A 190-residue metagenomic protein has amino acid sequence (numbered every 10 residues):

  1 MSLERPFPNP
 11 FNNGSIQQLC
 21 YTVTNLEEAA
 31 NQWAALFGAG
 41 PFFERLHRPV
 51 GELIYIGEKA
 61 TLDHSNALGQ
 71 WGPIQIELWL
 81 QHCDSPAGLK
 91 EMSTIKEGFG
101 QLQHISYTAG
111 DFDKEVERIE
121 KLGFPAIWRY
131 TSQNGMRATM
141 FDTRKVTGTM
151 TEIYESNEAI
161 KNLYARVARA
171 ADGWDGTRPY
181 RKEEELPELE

Functional and structural regions predicted by a protein language model:
M1-Q17, Y21-F43, I56-P125, G135 (+1 more regions): Glyoxalase I/VOC metalloenzyme domain signal
E44-R48, R129-S132: A short, aromatic/hydrophobic, helix- or strand-capping loop or linear motif that either lines the entrance/gate
P49-I54: Short, charge-patterned binding micro-sites
